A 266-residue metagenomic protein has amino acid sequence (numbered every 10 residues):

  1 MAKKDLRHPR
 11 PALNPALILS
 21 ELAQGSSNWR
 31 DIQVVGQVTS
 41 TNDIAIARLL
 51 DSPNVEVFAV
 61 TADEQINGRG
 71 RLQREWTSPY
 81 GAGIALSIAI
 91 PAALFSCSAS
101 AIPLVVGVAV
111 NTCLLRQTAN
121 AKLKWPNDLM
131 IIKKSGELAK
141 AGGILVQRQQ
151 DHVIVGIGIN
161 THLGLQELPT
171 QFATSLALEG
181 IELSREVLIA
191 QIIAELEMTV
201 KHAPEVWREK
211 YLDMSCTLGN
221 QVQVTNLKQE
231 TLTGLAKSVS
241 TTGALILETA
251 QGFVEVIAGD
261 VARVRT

Functional and structural regions predicted by a protein language model:
M1-R116, S135-G136: N-terminal lobe of the biotin/lipoate ligase/transferase fold
A2-P11, L17, L94-S96, S100-A121 (+1 more regions): Long, positively charged amphipathic alpha-helical accessory segments at protein N-termini or as interdomain linkers
G36, L123-W125: Short loop/edge segments at beta-strand edges and connector loops that shape dinucleotide/nucleotide cofactor-binding
